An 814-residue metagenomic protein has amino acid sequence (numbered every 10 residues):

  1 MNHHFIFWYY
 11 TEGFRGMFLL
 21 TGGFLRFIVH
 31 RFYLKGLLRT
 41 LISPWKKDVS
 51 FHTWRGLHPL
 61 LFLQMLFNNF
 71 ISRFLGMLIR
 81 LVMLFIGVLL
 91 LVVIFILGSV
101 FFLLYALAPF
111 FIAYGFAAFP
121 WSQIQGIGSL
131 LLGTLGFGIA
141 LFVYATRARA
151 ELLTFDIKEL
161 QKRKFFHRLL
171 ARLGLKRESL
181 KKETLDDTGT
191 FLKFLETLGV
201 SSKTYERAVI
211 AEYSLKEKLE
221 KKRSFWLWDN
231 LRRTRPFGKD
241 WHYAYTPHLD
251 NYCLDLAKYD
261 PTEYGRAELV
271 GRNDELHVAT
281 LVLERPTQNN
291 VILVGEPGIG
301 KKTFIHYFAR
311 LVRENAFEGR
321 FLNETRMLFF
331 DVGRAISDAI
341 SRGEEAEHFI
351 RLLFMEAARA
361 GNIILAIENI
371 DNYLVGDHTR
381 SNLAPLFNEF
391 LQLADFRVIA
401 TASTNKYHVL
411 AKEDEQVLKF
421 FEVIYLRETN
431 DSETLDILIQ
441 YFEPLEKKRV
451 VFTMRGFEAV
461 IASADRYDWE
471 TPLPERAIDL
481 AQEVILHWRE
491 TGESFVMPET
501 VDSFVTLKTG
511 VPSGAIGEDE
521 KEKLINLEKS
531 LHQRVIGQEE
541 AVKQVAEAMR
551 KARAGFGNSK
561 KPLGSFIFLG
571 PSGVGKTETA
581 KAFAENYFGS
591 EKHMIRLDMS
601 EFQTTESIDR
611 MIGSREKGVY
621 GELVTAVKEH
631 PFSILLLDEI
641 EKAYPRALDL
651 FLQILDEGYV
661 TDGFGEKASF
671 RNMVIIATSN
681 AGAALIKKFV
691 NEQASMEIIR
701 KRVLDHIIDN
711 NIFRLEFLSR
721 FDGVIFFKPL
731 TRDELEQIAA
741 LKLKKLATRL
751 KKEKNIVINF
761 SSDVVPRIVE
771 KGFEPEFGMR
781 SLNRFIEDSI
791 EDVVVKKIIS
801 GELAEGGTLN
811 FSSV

Functional and structural regions predicted by a protein language model:
M1-G76, G98, F102-A148: Membrane-proximal intrinsically disordered regions of secretory-pathway and membrane-system proteins
N2, V29-H30, D48, R177 (+2 more regions): Low-complexity, charge- and small-residue-enriched intrinsically disordered regions
N69-G87, Q533: Short amphipathic alpha-helical coupling elements at transmembrane boundaries
L78, V93, K162-F166, K176 (+5 more regions): Short, structured motif recognition centered on aromatic/hydrophobic residues
L78-L81, V88-V92, I96-S99, L103 (+3 more regions): Loop-to-transmembrane-helix entry motif
G87, L91-I94, G98, Y105 (+4 more regions): Hydrophobic alpha-helical transmembrane segments of multipass membrane transporters and ion channels, focusing on
G128-L185, N755-N759: N-terminal anchoring/assembly modules that precede and organize ATP-driven motor systems
T190, L195, T204-V814: AAA+ P-loop NTPase nucleotide-binding core of proteostasis motors
